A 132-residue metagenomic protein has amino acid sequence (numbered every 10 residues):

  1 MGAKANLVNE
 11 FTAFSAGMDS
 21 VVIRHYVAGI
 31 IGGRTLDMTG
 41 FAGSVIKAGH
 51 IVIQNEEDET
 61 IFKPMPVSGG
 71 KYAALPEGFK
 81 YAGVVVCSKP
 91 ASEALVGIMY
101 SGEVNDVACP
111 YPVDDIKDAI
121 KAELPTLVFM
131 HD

Functional and structural regions predicted by a protein language model:
M1-D132: Surface-exposed, low-hydrophobicity beta-strand/loop segments enriched in small/polar/acidic residues
